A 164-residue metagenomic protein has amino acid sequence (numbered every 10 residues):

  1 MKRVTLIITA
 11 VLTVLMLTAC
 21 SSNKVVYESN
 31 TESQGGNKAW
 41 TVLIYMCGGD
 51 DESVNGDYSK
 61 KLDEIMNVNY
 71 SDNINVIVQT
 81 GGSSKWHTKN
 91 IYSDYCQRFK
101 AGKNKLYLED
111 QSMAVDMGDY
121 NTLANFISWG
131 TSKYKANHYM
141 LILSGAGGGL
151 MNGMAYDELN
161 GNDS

Functional and structural regions predicted by a protein language model:
M1-V4, S21: Positively charged n-region of N-terminal signal peptides that target proteins for export
R3-T13: Sec-dependent N-terminal signal peptides
I8, T80-G82, G145-G147: A mature extracytoplasmic/lumenal domain signature
M16-A19: C-terminal motif of bacterial Sec signal peptides marking the signal peptidase cleavage site
S22-K135: N-terminal extension/subdomain marker
Y107, G118-S164: Chitinase-like catalytic core of GlcNAc-active glycosidases
